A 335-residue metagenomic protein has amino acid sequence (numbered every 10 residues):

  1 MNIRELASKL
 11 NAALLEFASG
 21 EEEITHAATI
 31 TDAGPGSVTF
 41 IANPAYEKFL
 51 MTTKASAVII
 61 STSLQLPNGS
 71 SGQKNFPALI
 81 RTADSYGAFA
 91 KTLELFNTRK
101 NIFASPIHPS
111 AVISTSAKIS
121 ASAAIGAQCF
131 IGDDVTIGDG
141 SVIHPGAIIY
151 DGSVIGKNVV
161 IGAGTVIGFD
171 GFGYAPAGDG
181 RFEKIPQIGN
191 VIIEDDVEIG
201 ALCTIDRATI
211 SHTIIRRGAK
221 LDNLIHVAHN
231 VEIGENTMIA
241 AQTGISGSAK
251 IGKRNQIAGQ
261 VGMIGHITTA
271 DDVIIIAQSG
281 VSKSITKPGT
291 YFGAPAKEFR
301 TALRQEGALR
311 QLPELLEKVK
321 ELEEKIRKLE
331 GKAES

Functional and structural regions predicted by a protein language model:
M1-S110, N158, G164-T165, F169-K184 (+2 more regions): Terminal amphipathic alpha-helical/low-complexity segments used for targeting or macromolecular assembly
F40, P106-E298: Structural signal for interior beta-strand "rungs" in well-ordered beta-sheet cores of soluble enzyme domains
